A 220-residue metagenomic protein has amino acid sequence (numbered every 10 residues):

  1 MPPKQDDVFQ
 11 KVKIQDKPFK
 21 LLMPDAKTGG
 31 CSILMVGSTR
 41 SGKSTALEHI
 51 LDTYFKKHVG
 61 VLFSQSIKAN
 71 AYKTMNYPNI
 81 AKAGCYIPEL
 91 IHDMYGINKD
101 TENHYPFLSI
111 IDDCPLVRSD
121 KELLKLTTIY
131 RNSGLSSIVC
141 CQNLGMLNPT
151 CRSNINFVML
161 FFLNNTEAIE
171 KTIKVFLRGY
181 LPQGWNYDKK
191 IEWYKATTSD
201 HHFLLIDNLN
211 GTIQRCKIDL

Functional and structural regions predicted by a protein language model:
M1-L22: N-terminal pre-Walker A segment at the start of P-loop NTPase domains
L21, G30-T53, Q65-A69, P78-Q183: Conserved P-loop NTPase motor cores
A26-K27: Conserved hydrophobic segment flanking the Walker A/P-loop of ABC-type ATPase nucleotide-binding domains
K56-S64: Conserved catalytic segments around the Walker B and adjacent sensor/switch elements of P-loop NTPase domains
H58-V59, P106, F157, D200-F203: Short, surface-exposed beta-edge/turn micro-motifs
T172-K174, R178-L220: Phosphate-binding and hydrolysis-coupling loops of NTP-dependent motor/remodeling domains
